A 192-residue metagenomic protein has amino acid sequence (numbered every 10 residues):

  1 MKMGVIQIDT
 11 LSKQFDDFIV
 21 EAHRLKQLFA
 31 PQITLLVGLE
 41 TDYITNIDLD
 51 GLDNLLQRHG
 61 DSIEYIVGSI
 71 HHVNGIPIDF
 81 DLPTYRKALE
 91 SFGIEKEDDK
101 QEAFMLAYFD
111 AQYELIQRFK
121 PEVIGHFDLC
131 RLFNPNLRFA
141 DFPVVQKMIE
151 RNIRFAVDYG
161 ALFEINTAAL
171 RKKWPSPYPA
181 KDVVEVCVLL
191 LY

Functional and structural regions predicted by a protein language model:
V5-D158: Extended substrate/RNA-proximal surfaces in nucleic-acid metabolism proteins
N136-Y192: Charged catalytic cores and adjacent phosphate/nucleic-acid-binding surfaces used for phosphate/nucleic-acid chemistry
